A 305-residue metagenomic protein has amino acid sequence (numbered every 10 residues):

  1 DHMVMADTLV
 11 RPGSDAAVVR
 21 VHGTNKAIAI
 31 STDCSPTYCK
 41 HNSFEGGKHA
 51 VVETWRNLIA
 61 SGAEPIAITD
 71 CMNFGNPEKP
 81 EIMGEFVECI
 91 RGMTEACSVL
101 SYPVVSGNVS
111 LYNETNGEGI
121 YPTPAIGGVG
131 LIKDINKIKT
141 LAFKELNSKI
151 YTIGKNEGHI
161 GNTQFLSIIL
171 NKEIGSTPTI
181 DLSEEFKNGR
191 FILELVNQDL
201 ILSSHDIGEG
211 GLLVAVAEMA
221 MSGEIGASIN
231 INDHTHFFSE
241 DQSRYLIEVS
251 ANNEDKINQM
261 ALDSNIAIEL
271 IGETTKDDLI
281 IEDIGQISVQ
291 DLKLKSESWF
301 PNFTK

Functional and structural regions predicted by a protein language model:
D1-A17, H22-A29, G47, F143-G226 (+3 more regions): Long hydrophobic segments that form regular secondary structure
D1-G158, T163-I174: Glycine-rich phosphate/pyrophosphate-binding loop regions near the starts of catalytic domains
N25, C89-A96, L100, V105 (+3 more regions): Glycine-/charge-enriched secondary-structure boundary and capping motifs
C39, N76-E81, K172-T179, S239-Y245 (+1 more regions): Short beta-alpha connecting loops at secondary-structure transitions that line or flank enzyme active sites
E78-K79, D181, S250, S288: Helix N-cap and loop-to-helix transition residues
